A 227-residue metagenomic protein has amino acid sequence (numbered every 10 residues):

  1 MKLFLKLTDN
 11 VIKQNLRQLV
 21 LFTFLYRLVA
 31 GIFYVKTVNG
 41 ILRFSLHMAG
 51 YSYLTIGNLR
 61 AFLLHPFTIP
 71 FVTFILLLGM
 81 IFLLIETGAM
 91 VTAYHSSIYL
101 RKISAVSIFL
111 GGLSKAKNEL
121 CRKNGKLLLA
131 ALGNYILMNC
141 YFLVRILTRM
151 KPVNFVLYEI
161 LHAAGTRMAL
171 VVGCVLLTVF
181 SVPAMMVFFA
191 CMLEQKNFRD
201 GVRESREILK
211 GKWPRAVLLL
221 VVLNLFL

Functional and structural regions predicted by a protein language model:
M1-L227: Hydrophobic alpha-helical membrane segments
